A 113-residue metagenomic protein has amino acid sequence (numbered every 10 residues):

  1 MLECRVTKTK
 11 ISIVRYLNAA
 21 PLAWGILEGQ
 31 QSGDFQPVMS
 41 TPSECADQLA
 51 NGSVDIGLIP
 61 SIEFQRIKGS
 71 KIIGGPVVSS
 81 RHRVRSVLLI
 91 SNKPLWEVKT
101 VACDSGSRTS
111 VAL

Functional and structural regions predicted by a protein language model:
L2-L113: Domain-level signature for soluble enzymes in the chorismate/prephenate branch of the shikimate pathway
